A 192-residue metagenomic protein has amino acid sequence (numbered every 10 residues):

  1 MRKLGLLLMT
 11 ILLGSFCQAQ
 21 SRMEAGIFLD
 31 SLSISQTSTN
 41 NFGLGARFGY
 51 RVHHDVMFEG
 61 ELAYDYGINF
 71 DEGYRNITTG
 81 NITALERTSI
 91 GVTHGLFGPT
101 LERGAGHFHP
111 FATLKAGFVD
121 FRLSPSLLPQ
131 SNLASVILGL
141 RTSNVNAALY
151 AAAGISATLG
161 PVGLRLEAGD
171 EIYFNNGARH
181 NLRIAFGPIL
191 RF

Functional and structural regions predicted by a protein language model:
M1-R22: Cleavable N-terminal export/targeting peptides
R2, N175-F186: Short glycine/proline-enriched turn or capping motifs at secondary-structure junctions
Q18-H54, F58, A116, A185 (+1 more regions): Short glycine/proline- and aromatic-enriched beta-strand/turn motifs that initiate or cap beta-hairpins
S21, N40-L44, G91-G95, F108 (+2 more regions): Residues that define the transmembrane beta-barrel architecture of outer-membrane proteins
I27-S31, G60-Y64, A112-F118, I155 (+1 more regions): Transmembrane beta-barrel strands of outer-membrane/channel proteins
S31-I34, G80-R87, S135-R141, E171-N175: Extracellular loop and loop/strand-boundary signature of outer-membrane beta-barrel proteins
G49-S131, G160-P161, F174, I184 (+1 more regions): Gram-negative (and chloroplast) outer-membrane scaffold detector with strong preference for beta-barrel transmembrane
F121-E171: A charged, solvent-exposed segment within the mature domains of Sec-exported extracytoplasmic proteins
